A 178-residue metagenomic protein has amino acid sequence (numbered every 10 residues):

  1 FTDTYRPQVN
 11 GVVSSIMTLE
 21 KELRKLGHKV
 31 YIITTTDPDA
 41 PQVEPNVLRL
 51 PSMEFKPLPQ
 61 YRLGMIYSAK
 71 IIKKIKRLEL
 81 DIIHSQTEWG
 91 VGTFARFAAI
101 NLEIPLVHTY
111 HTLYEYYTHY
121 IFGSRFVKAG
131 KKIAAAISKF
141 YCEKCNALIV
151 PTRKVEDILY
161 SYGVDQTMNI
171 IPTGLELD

Functional and structural regions predicted by a protein language model:
F1-S52: N-terminal subdomain of nucleotide-sugar transferases
T36, K154, G174: Carbohydrate-associated surface elements
F55, V107-A136: Acceptor-binding helix/loop patch of EC 2.4 sugar-transfer enzymes, predominantly nucleotide-sugar-dependent
K56-I82, G90-F97, N101, A136: An amphipathic, basic-hydrophobic alpha-helix
I82, A99-H119, I149, N169: Active-site proximal beta-strand in glycosyltransferases
N101, A129-A147, Y162: Membrane-proximal helix-turn-helix segments that form the acceptor-binding/catalytic region of lipid-linked
E143-T152, N169-I171: A short beta-strand/loop micro-motif in the catalytic core of glycosyltransferases that engages the nucleotide-sugar
P172-D178: Short beta-strand->alpha-helix junction loop in the catalytic core of nucleotide-activated group-transfer enzymes
